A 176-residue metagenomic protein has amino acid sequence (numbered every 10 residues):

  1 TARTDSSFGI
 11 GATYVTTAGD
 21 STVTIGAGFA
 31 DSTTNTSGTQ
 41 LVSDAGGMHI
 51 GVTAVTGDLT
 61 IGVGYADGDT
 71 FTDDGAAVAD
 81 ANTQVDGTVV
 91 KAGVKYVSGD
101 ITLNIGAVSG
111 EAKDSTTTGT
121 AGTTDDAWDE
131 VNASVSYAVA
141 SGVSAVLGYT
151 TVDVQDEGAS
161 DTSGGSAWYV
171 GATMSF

Functional and structural regions predicted by a protein language model:
T1-F176: Outer-membrane beta-barrel proteins
